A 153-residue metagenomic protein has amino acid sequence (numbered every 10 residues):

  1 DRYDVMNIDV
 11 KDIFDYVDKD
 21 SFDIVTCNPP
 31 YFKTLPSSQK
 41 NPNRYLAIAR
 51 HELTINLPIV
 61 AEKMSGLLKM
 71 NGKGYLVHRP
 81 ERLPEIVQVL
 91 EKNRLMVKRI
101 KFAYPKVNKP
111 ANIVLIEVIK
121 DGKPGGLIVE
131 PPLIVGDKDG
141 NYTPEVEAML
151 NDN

Functional and structural regions predicted by a protein language model:
D1, D20, L95: Structured loop/turn residues at beta-strand edges in well-structured enzyme cores
D1-D15: Conserved SAM-binding strand-loop segment of SAM-dependent methyltransferases
D12, Y31, K120: Short, glycine/acidic-enriched loop or turn micro-motifs at the edges of active sites
F14-V25, K33: A short acidic, Gly/Pro-enriched loop at the edge of an enzyme's catalytic core that lines a small-molecule cofactor
K19-D20, S38-P42, V89-K92: Short, glycine/charged-enriched secondary-structure capping and boundary segments
P29-I59: Mobile active-site "lid"/loop adjacent to the S-adenosyl-L-methionine
L53-P105, K109-A111, L115: Conserved Class I SAM-dependent methyltransferase catalytic core
P110-N153: SAM/dcSAM-binding transferase cores
